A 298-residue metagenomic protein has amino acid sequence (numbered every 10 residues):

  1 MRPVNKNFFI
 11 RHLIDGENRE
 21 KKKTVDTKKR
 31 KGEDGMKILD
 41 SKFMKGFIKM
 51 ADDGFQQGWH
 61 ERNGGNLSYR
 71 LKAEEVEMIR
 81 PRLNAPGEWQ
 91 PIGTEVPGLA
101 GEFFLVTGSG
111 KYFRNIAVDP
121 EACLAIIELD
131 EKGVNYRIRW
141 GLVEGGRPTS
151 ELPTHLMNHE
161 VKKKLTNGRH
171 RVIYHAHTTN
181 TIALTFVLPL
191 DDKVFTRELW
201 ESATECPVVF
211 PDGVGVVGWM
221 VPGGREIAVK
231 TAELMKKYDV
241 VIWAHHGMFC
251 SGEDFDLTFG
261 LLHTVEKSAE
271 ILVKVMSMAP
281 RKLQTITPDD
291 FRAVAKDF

Functional and structural regions predicted by a protein language model:
R2-K6: Extreme N-terminal basic, low-complexity initiation segments that serve as generic localization/processing leaders
F8-F9, L13: Short hydrophobic targeting helices and cationic amphipathic motifs that mediate membrane/organellar targeting
R19-G35: Short, Lys/Arg-enriched N-terminal segments with co-localized hydrophobic residues within the first ~10-30 amino acids
G35-F298: Glycine-rich flexible loops
